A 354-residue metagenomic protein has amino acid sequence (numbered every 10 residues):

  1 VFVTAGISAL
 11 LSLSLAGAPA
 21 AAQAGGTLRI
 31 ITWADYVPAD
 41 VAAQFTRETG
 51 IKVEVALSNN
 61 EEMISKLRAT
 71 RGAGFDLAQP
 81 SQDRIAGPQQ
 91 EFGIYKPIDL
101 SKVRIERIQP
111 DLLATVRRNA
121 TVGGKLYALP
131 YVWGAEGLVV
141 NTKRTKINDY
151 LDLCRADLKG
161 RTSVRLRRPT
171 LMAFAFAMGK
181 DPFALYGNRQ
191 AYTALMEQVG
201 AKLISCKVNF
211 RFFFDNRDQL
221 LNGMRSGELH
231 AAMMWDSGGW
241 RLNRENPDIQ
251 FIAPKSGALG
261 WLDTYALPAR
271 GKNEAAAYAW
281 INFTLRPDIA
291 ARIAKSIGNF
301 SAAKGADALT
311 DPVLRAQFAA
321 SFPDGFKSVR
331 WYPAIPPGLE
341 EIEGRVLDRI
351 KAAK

Functional and structural regions predicted by a protein language model:
A22-P88: Early extracytoplasmic/lumenal segment of secretory-pathway proteins
A24-T27, E48-L57, A73-D76, A184-F213 (+1 more regions): A local structural motif
G74-P80, F213, H230-W235, Q250-F251: Paired acidic/hydrophobic, glycine-rich loop segments that form the ligand-binding mouth/hinge of periplasmic-binding
Q82-G223: Extracytoplasmic ligand-binding site segments that recognize negatively charged/polar headgroups
R84-G87, A231-D248: A ligand-binding cleft/hinge motif common to bilobed small-molecule-binding domains
M196-C206, E245-A269, D307: Periplasmic-binding protein-like
L259, D263, P268-K327: Mature extracytoplasmic/periplasmic domains
D324-K354: Conserved C-terminal helix/tail region of periplasmic/extracytoplasmic solute-binding proteins
